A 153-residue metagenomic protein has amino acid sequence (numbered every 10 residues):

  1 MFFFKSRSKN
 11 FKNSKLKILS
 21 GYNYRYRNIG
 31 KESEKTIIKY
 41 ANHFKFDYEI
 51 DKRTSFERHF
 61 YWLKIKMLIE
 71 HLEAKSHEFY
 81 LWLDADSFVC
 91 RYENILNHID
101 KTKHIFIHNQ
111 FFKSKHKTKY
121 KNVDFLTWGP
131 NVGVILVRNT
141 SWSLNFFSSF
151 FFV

Functional and structural regions predicted by a protein language model:
M1-E78: N-terminal anchoring/stem segment of glycosyltransferases
F56, F60-F147, F151-F152: GT-A fold catalytic core of metal-dependent nucleotide-sugar glycosyltransferases, centered on the diacidic
